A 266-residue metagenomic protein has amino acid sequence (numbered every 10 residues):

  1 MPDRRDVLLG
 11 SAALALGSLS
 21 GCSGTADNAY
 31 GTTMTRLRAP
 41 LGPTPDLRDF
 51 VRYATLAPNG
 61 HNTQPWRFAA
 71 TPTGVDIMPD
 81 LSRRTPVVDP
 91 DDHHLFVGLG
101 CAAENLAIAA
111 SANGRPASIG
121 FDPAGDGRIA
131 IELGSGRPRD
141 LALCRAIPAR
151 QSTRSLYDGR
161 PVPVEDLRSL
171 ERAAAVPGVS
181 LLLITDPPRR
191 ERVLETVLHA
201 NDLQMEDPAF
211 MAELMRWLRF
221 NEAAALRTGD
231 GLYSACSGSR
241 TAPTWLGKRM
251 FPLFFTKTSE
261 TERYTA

Functional and structural regions predicted by a protein language model:
P2-A266: Acidic, surface-exposed loops and disordered segments
